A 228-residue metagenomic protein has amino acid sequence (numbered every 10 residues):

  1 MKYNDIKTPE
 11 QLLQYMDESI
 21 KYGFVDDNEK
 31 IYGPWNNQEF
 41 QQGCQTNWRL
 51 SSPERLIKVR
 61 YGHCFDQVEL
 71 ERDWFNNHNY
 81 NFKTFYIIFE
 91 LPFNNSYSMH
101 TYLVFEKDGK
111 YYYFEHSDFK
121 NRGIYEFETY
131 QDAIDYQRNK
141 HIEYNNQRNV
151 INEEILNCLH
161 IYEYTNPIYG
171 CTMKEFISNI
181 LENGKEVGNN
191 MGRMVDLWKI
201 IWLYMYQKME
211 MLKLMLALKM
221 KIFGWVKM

Functional and structural regions predicted by a protein language model:
M1-K227: A structural boundary/capping signal
